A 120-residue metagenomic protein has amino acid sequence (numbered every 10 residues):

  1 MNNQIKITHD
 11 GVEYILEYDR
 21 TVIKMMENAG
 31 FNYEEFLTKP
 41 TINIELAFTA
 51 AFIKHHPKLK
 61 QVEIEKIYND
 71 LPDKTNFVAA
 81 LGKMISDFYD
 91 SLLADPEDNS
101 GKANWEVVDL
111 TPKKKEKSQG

Functional and structural regions predicted by a protein language model:
M1-H9, I23-K24, A29-E35, K58-G120: Charged interaction scaffolds used for protein-protein
Y14-L16: Short, isolated positions in well-ordered beta-strands
D19: Residue-level signal for threonine
L37-T41, H56: Active-site- and interface-proximal helix/loop "cap" or "latch" segments in soluble metabolic and energy-transducing
N43-K54, A79-S86: Short, hydrophobic/amphipathic alpha-helical patches that form generic packing surfaces within helical domains
